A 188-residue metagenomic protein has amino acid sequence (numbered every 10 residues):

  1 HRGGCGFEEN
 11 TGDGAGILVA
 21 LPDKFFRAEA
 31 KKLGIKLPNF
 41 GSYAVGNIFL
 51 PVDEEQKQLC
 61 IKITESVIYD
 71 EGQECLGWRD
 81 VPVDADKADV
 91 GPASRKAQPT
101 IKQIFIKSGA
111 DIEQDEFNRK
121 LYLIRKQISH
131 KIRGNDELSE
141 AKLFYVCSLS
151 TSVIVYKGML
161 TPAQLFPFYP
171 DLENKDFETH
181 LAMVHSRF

Functional and structural regions predicted by a protein language model:
H1-F188: N-terminal segments that mediate ammonia production and transfer in glutamine-dependent amidotransferase systems
